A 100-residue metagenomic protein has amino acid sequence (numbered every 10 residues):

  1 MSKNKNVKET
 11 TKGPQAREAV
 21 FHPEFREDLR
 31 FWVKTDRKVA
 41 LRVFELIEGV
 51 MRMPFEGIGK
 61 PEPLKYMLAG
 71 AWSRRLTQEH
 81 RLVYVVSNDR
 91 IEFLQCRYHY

Functional and structural regions predicted by a protein language model:
M1-E79, V86-Y100: Basic, Lys/Arg-enriched alpha-helical interface segments
